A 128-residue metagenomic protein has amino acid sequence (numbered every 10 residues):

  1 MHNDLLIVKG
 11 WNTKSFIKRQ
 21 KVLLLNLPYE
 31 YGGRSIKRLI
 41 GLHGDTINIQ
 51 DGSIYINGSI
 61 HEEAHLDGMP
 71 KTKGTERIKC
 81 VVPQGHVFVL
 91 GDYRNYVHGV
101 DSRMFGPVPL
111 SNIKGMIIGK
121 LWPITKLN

Functional and structural regions predicted by a protein language model:
M1-N128: Extended hydrophobic leader/signal-anchor segments used for secretion and membrane insertion
